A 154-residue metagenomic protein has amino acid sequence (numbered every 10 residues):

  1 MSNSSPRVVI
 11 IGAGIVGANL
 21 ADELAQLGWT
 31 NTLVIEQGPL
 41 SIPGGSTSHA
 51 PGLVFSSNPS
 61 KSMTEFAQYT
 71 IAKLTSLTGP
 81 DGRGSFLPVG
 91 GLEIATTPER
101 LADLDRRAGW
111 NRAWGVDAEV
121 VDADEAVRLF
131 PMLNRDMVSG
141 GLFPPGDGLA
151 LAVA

Functional and structural regions predicted by a protein language model:
S2-V16, L33: Beta1/beta-strand and adjacent pyrophosphate-binding region of the FAD-binding site in flavoprotein oxidoreductases
N3, R83-E93, R107, L129-A154: Helix-loop-beta segment of a Rossmann-like dinucleotide-binding subdomain
A18, D22: Residues forming the Rossmann-fold NAD(P)(H) cofactor-binding site
L24-A25, N111: Hydrophobic alpha-helical packing residues
A25-T47: Glycine-rich FAD pyrophosphate-binding loop
E36, G52-S60, G141-P145: A short, mixed-charge helix-start or loop-turn motif at secondary-structure junctions
G44-P51, L133: Short, flexible, mixed-charge acidic loops at enzyme active sites
A50-L129: Dinucleotide-binding Rossmann-like beta1-alpha1 core, especially the glycine-rich loop that anchors the ADP
